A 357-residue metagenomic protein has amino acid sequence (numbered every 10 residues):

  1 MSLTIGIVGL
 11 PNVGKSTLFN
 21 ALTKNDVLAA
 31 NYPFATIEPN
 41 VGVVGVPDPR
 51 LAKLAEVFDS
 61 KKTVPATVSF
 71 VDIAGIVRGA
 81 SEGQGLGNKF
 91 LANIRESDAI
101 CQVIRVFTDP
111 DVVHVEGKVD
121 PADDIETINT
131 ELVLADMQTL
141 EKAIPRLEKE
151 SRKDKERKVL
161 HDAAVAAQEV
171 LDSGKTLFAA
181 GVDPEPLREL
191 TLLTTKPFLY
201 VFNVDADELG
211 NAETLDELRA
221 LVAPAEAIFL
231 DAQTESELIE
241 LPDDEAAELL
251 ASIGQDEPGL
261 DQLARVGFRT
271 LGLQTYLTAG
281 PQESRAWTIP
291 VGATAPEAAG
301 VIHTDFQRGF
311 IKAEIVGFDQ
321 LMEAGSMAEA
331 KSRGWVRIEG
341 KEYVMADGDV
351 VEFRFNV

Functional and structural regions predicted by a protein language model:
M1-D111: Conserved G1/Walker A P-loop phosphate-binding module
S2-V8, V13, F19, R146-A346 (+1 more regions): C-terminal-of-GTPase-core extension/linker across diverse P-loop GTPases
L22-Y32, P39-V41, V46-P49, K53 (+15 more regions): Residue-level signal for pocket-adjacent positions within structured domains
F34, D48-L51, V64-F70, Q84-D98 (+9 more regions): Amphipathic alpha-helical transducer elements in NTP-driven molecular machines
T36, L86-G87, G117-D120, D216-R219: Glycine-rich, phosphate-binding/catalytic loops in enzymes
G42-P47, A74-Q84, R95-R157, V170-V182 (+1 more regions): Conserved Switch II/interswitch segment of TRAFAC-class P-loop GTPases
